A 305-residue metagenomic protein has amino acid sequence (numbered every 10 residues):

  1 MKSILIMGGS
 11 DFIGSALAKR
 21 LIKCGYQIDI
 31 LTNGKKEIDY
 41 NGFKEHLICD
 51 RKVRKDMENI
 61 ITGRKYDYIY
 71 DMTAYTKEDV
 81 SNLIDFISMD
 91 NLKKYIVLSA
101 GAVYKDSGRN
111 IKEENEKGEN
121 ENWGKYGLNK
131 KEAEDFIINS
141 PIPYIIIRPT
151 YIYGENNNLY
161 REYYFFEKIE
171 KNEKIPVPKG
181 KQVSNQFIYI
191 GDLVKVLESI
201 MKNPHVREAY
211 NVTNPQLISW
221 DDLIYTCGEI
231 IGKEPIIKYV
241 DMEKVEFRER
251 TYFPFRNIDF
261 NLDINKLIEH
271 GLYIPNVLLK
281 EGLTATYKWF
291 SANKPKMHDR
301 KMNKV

Functional and structural regions predicted by a protein language model:
I4-C24: N-terminal Rossmann NAD(P)H-binding glycine-rich loop of SDR-like oxidoreductase domains
N82-N129, I137-N139, I145: Conserved Rossmann-fold NAD(P)-dependent oxidoreductase catalytic core, especially the SDR/UDP-sugar
E134-N156: Conserved beta-loop-beta element that borders a ligand/cofactor-binding pocket
N156, S184-G191, Y210-I230, V277 (+1 more regions): Substrate-binding strand-loop-helix patch in Rossmann-like NAD(P)-dependent oxidoreductase/epimerase domains
L159-F165, P178-M201, E208: Substrate-positioning beta->alpha
S199-Y252: Mid/C-terminal beta-alpha module of Rossmann-like enzyme folds, strongest in SDR-family dehydrogenases/epimerases
E246-Y273: Conserved C-terminal active-site "lid" loop/helix of NAD(P)H-dependent oxidoreductases that clamps the redox cofactor
L278-V305: Amphipathic terminal alpha-helices
